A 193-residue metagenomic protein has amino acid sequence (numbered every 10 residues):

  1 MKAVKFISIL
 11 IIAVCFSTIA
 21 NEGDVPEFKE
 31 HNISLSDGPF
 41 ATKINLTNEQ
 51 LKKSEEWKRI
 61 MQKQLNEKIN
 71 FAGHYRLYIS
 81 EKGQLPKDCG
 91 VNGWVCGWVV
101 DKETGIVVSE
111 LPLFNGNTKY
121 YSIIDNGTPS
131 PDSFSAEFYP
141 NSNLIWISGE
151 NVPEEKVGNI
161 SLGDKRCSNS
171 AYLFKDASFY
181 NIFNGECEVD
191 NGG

Functional and structural regions predicted by a protein language model:
K2-I9: Sec-dependent signal peptide recognition, specifically the positively charged N-region followed immediately by
K5, N21-S36, P131-G193: Acidic, small-residue rich beta-repeat scaffolds with periodic aromatic anchors
C15-S17: N-terminal signal peptide c-region/cleavage motif recognized by signal peptidases
I19-K68, E186-C187: Terminal domain-start segments
E55-Q64, D125-E137: Signature of short aromatic-glycine-proline-rich micro-motifs recurring in repeat-based ectodomains
H74-E81, N143-S148: Short beta-strand elements that form the blades of beta-propeller/WD-repeat-like and other beta-sheet-rich scaffold
V108-F114, N181-E186: Beta-propeller fold detector
P112-T128: Surface-exposed loop and turn segments in beta-propeller and other repeat-based domains that flank or scaffold
